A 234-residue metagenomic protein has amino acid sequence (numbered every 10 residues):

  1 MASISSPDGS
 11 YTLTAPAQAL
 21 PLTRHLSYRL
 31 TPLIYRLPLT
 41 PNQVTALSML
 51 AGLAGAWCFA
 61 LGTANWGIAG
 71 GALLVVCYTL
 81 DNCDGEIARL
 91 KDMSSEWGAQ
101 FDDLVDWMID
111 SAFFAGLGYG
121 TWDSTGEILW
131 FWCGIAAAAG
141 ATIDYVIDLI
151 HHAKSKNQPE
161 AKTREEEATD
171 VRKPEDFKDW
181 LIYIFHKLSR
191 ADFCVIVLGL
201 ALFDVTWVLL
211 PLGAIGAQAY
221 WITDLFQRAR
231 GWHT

Functional and structural regions predicted by a protein language model:
A2-T31, Q100-T234: A feature for the membrane-embedded catalytic helix bundles of lipid/isoprenoid biosynthetic enzymes
L13-T14, I34, P38-N42: Active-site flanking loop/helix segments enriched in acidic
Y28, P32-R36, G85, R89-D92 (+2 more regions): Short amphipathic alpha-helical coupling elements at transmembrane boundaries
R36, A69-A72, L90, S94 (+4 more regions): Generic hydrophobic alpha-helical membrane-segment signal
P41-W97, F114, C133: Membrane-embedded alpha-helical segments that form the functional core of polytopic membrane enzymes, especially those
